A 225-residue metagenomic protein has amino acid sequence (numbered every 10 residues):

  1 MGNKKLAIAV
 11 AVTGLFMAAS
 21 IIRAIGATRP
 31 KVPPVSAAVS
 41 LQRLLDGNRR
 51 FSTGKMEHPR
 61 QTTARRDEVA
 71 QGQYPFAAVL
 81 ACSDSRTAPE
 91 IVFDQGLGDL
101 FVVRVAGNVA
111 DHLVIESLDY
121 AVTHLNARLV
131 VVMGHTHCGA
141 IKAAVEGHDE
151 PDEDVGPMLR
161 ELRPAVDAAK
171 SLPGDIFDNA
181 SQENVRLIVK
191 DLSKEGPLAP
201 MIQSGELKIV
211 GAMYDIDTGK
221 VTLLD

Functional and structural regions predicted by a protein language model:
M1-V10: Bacterial N-terminal signal peptides that target proteins for export
A11-A18: Bacterial N-terminal signal peptides
I22-G72, L97-G98, G107-L125, G139-D225: Divalent-metal-activated hydrolytic enzyme cores
A81-R86, A106-V109, H135-T136: Short glycine-enriched loops at secondary-structure junctions
E90: Portal/gating segments that form or line small-molecule/metal binding sites
F93-V102: Short helix-loop-beta junction
V132: Conserved functional hotspot residues or short segments at active or partner-binding sites across diverse domains
